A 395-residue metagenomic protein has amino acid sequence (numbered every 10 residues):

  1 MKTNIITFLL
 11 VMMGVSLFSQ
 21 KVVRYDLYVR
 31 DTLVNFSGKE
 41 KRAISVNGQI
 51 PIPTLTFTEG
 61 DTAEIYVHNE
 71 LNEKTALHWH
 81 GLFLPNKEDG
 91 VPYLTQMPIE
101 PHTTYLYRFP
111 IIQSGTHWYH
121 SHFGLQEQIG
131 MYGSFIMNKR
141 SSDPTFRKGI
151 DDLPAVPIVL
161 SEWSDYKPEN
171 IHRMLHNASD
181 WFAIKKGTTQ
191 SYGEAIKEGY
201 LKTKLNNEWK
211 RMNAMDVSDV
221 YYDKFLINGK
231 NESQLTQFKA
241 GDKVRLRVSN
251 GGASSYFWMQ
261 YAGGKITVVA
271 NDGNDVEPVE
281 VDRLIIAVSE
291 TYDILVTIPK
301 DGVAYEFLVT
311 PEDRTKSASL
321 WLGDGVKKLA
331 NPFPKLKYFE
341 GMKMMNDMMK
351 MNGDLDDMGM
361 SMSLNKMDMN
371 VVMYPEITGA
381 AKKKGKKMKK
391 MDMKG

Functional and structural regions predicted by a protein language model:
M1-V22: Bacterial Sec-dependent N-terminal signal peptides
Q20-V288, I294, V326-N370, K386-K389: Histidine-centered copper-binding motifs that mark active-site loops of extracellular/periplasmic copper enzymes
H117-F123, V303-E312: Short, aromatic- and glycine-rich surface loops/edge beta-strands on solvent-exposed regions
L125-M131, P311-S319: Short acidic/polar inter-strand loop motif in beta-rich domains
R147-K148, S317-W321: Beta-sandwich strand segments
Y256-Q260, V268-V269, A304-L308, S317-S319: Extended hydrophobic-aromatic, low-complexity segments
L295-P299: Acidic/histidine-enriched ion/cofactor-binding microenvironments in catalytic or ligand-binding pockets
N365, M369-K386, K394-G395: Hard-cation-handling environments
